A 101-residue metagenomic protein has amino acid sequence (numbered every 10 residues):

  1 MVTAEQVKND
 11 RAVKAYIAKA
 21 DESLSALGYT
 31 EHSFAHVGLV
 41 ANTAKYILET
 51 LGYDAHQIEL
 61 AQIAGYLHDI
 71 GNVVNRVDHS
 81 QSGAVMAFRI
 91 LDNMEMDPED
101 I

Functional and structural regions predicted by a protein language model:
M1-A15: Non-catalytic interface/linker regions that flank or bridge core catalytic/transmembrane domains
R11-A18, H56-E59: N-terminal glycine-rich anion-binding loops that anchor highly charged ligand groups
K14-E49, Y66-V73: Active-site flanking loop/helix segments enriched in acidic
L51-I101: Divalent metal-dependent catalytic cores for phosphoryl transfer on phosphate-bearing substrates
